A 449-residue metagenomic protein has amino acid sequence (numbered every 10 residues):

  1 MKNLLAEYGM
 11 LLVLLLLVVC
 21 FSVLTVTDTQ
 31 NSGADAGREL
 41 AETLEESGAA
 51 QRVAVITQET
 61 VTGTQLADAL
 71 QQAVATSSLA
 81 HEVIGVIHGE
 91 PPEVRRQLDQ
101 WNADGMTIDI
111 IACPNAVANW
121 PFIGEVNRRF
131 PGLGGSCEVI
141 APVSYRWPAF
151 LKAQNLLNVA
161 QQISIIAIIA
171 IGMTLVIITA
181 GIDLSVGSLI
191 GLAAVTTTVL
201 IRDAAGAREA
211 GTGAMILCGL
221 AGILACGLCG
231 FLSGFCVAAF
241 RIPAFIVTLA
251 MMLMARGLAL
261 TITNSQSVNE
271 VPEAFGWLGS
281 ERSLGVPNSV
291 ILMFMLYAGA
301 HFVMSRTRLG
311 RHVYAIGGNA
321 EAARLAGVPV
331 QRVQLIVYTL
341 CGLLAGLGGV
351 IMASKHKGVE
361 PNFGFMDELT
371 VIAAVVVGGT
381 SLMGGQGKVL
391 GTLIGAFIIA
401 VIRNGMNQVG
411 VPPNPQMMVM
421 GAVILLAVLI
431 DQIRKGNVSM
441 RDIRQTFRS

Functional and structural regions predicted by a protein language model:
M1, I177-I182, A210, A225-N269 (+4 more regions): Short loop segments and helix-boundary regions at transmembrane helix junctions of multi-pass inner-membrane proteins
M1-S32, R38-E42, N127-G134, L325 (+2 more regions): Cytosolic-side transmembrane-helix boundaries in multi-pass membrane proteins
L5-V13, V18-E46, Q51, I56 (+2 more regions): Membrane-interfacial amphipathic/re-entrant helices at transmembrane-helix boundaries
A54-V61, L79-V86, T179-G181, S185-F231: Membrane-embedded helix boundary and interhelical linker motif in transport proteins
K152-A204, F235-I242, G379-L390, A422: Single transmembrane alpha-helix segments in multi-pass membrane proteins
M215-C218, C229, V286-V359: Helix-loop-helix "hairpin" substructures at the membrane interface of multi-pass membrane proteins
F245-T307, V333-I336, S354-G364, V411-P415 (+1 more regions): Transmembrane helix-bundle core of multi-pass membrane transporters and related energy-transducing complexes
A345, K355, V359-G421: Transmembrane alpha-helical segments in multi-pass inner-membrane proteins
